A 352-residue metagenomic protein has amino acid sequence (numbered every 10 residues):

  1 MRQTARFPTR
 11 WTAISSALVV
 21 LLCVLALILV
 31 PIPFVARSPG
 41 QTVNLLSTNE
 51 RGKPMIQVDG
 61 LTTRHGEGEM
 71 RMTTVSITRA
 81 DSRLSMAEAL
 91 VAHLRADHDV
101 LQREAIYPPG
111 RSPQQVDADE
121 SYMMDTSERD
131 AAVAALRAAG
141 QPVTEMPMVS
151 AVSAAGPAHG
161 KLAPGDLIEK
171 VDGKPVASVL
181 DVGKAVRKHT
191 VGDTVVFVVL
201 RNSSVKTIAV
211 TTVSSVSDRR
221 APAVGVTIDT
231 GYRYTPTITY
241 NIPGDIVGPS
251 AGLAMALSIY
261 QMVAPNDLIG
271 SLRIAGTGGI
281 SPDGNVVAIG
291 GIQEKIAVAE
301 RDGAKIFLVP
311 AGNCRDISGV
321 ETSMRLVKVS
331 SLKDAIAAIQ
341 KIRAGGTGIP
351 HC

Functional and structural regions predicted by a protein language model:
M1-W11, L94-Q102, G110: Terminal targeting segments of Actinobacterial cell-envelope proteins
W11-P31: Hydrophobic membrane-insertion alpha-helices, especially the h-region of bacterial N-terminal signal peptides
P39-R64, T73-A80, V100-S153, S215-P236 (+1 more regions): PDZ/PDZ-like peptide-tail recognition elements
L136, A158, G165-I168, F197 (+5 more regions): Terminal peptide-recognition signature
A158-D181, I296, G303-K305: Conserved PDZ fold ligand-binding element
K184-I228, S318-A344, G348-C352: PDZ-domain C-terminal substructure recognizer with occasional recognition of PDZ-binding tails
M262-A264, I274, P282-F307: Glycine- and Gly-Pro-enriched alpha-helical subdomains that act as flexible, kink-prone "lid/hinge" or packing modules
L308-G319: Short, glycine/polar-rich helix-capping loops at beta-to-alpha or helix-loop-helix junctions that flank or form
